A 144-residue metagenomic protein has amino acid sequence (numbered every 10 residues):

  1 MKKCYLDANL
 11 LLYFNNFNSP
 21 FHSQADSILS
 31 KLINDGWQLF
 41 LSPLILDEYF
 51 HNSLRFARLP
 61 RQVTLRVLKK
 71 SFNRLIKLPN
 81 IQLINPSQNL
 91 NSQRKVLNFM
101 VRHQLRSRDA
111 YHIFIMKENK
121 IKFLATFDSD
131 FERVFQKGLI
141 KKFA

Functional and structural regions predicted by a protein language model:
M1-L41, F56-R66: Short, well-structured N-terminal submotif of metal-dependent ribonuclease cores
K3, I113-A144: Acidic, PIN/NYN-like endoribonuclease modules and their adjacent C-terminal/linker elements
L11, L46, F131-E132: A generic structural signal for short hydrophobic patches within well-formed alpha-helices
L41-L46, Q88-S92: Short, conserved alpha-helical segments within structured domains
L44, S53-I84: Active-site-proximal, substrate-binding regions of enzyme catalytic domains and RNA-binding/basic surfaces
N73-R74, M100-Q104, R108, V134-A144: Internal alpha/beta domain cores that form substrate/cofactor-binding pockets in large enzymes and binding proteins
N80-F123, F127: Active-site neighborhoods of divalent-metal-dependent phosphate/nucleic-acid chemistry enzymes
